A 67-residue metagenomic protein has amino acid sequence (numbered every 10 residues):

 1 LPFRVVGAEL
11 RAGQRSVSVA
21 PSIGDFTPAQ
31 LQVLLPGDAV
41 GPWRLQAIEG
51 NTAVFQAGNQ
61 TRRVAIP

Functional and structural regions predicted by a protein language model:
L1-P67: Extended low-complexity, proline-rich intrinsically disordered regions
